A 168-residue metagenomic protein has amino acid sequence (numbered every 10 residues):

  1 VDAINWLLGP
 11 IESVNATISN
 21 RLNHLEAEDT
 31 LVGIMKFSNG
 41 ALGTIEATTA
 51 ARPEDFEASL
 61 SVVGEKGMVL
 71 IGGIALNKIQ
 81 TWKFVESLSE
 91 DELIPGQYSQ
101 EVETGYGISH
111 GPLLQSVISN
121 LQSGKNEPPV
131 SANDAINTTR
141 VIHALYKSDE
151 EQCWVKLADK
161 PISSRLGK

Functional and structural regions predicted by a protein language model:
V1-L42, A47-E54, N133: Rossmann-like dinucleotide-binding domain that binds NAD(P)(H)
A3-L7, S116, V141: Amphipathic alpha-helical segments that form well-ordered structural scaffolds and often line/cohere around active
L7-P10, N120, S148: Conserved catalytic core of Hanks-type protein kinase domains
N23-E28, T139-V141, R165-K168: Short, solvent-exposed polar/charged micro-motifs at secondary-structure junctions
V32, F37, L60-N133, V155-K168: C-terminal glycine/acidic-rich active-site capping loop/insertion
F56-A58: Short loop-to-beta-strand junctions
A135-D149: C-terminal hydrophobic helical "lid"/dimerization subdomain of Rossmann-like NAD(P)H-dependent oxidoreductases
Q152: Short His-centered aromatic/hydrophobic patch
